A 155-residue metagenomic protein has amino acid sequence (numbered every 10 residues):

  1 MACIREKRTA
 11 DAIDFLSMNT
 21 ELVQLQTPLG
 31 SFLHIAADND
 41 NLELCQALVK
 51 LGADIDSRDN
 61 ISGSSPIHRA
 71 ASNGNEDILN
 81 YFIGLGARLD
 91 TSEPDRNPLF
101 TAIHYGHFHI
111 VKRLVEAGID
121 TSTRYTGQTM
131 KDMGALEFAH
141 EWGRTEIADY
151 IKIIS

Functional and structural regions predicted by a protein language model:
M1-N19, Q24-D38, Q46, K50: Intrinsically disordered, low-complexity regulatory segments in ankyrin-centric signaling systems
D11, E43-L44, D77-I78, H109-I110 (+1 more regions): Conserved ankyrin/ankyrin-like repeat signature
L16-E21, Q46-D54, N80-R88, R113-D120 (+1 more regions): Ankyrin repeat domain, specifically the short helix-to-loop turn at the C-terminus of the second helix of each repeat
L25-F32, R58-S65, S92-P98, R124-G134: Ankyrin-repeat boundary/"N-cap" motif
I61-S72, E76-N80: Alpha-helical adaptor scaffolds
A117, M130-S155: Ankyrin-repeat-protein effector appendages
